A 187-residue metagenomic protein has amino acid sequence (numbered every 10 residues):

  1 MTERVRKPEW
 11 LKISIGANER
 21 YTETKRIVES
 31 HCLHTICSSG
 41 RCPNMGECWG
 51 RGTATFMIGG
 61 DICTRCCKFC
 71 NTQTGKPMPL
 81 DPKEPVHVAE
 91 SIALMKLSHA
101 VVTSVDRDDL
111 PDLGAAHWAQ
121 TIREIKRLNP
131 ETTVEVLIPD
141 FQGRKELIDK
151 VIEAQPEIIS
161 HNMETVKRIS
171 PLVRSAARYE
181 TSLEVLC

Functional and structural regions predicted by a protein language model:
M1-R65: Flexible, acidic/Gly-rich N-terminal and inter-domain linker regions that tether and position cofactor-handling modules
S14-I15, D112, A176: Charge-dense, low-complexity intrinsically disordered segments
E19, E23, A177-E184: Generic recognition of short, well-ordered alpha-helical interface segments
R51-I158, T165-I169, Y179-E184: Conserved Radical SAM active-site core
V173: Bacterial c-di-GMP phosphodiesterase catalytic domain signature
